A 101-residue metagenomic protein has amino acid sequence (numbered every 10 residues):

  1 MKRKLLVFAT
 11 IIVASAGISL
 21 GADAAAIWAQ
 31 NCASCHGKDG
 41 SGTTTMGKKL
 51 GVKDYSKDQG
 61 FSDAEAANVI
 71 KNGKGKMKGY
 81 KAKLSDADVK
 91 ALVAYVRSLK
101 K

Functional and structural regions predicted by a protein language model:
M1-A22, V69, S98-K101: Post-cleavage N-terminal segment of exported redox proteins
R3, G37-D39, F61: Short hydrophobic/aromatic-rich motifs at helix boundaries and adjacent loops
V13-I27, T43, S62-E65: Electrostatic cytochrome c docking/interface patches
A14, C32-H36, Y55-K57: A short linear-motif detector with a strong N-terminal bias
A16, C35-H36, D63, D88: Amphipathic alpha-helical interaction segments
A25-G51, K74-K76, L99-K101: Periplasmic/extracellular electron-transfer cofactor-ligation site, primarily the c-type cytochrome heme-c attachment
K49-K101: Extracytoplasmic electron-transfer domains, predominantly the class I c-type cytochrome c fold
